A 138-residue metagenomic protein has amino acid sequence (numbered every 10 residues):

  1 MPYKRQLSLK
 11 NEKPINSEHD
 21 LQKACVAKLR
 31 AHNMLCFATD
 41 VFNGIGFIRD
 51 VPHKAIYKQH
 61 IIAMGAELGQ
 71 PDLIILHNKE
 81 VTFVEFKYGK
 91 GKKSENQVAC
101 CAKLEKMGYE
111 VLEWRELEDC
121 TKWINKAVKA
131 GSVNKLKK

Functional and structural regions predicted by a protein language model:
M1-K138: Catalytic phosphate/metal-binding cores of nucleic-acid and nucleotide-processing enzymes, i.e., regions that mediate
